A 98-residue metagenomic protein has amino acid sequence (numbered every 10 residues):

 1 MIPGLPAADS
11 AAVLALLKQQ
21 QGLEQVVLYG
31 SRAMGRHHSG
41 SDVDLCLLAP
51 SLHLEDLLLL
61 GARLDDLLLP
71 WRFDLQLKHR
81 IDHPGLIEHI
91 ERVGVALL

Functional and structural regions predicted by a protein language model:
M1-Q25, M34-S39, P50-L98: Catalytic core of pol beta-like nucleotidyltransferases
S31: Conserved H-loop
D44-L47: Short beta-strand->loop micro-motif that forms the acidic, two-metal-ion catalytic signature in nucleotide-processing
